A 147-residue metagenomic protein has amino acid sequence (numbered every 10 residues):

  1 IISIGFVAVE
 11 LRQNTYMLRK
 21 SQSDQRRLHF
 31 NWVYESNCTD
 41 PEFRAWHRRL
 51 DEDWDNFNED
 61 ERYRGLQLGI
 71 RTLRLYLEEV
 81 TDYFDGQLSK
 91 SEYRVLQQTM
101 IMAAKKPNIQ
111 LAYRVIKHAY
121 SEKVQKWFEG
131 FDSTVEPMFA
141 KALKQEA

Functional and structural regions predicted by a protein language model:
I1-N56: Membrane-proximal alpha-helical anchors
R62-A147: An amphipathic alpha-helical interaction surface
